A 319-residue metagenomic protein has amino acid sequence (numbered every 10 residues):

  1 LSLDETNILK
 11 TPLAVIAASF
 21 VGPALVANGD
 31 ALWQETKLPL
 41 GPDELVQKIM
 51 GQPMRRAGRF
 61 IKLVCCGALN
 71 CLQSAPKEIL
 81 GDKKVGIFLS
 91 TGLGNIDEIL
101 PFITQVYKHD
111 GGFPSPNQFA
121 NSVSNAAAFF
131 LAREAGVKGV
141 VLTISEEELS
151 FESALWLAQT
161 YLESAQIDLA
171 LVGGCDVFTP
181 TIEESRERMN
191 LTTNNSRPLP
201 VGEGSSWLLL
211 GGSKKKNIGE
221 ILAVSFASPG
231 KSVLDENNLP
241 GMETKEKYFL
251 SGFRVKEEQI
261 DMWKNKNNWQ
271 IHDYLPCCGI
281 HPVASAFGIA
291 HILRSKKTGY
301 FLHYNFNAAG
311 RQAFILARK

Functional and structural regions predicted by a protein language model:
L1-E146, E152, T160-S164, C175-K319: Conserved "HGTGT" condensation-loop signature of ketosynthase/thiolase-family condensing enzymes that catalyze
L157: Internal active-site segments that recognize and position negatively charged phosphoryl groups and nucleotide moieties
